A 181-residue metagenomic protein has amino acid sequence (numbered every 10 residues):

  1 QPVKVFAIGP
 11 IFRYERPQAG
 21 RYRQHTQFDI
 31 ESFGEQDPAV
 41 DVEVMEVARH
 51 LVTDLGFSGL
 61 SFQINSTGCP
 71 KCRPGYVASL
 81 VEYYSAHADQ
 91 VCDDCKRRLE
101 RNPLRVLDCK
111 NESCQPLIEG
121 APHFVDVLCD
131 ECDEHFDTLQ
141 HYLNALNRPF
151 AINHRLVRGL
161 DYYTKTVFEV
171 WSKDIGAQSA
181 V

Functional and structural regions predicted by a protein language model:
Q1-V181: TRNA-recognition modules of translation machinery and tRNA-sensing kinases, especially anticodon-binding
